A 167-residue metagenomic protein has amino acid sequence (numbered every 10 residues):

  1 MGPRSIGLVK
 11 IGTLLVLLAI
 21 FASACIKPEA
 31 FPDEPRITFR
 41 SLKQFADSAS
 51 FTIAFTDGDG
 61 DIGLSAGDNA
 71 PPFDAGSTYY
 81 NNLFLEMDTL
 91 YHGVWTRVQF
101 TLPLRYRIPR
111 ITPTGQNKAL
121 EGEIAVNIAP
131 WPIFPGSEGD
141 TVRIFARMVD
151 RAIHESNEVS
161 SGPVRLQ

Functional and structural regions predicted by a protein language model:
G2-G12: Bacterial N-terminal signal peptides that target proteins for export
L15: Soluble catalytic regions of membrane-associated enzymes that act on cell-envelope and secretory-pathway components
F21-A24: C-terminal motif of bacterial Sec signal peptides marking the signal peptidase cleavage site
I26-E29: Bacterial signal peptide processing site
E34-Q167: First exposed extracellular module after export/assembly in secreted or surface-exposed proteins
